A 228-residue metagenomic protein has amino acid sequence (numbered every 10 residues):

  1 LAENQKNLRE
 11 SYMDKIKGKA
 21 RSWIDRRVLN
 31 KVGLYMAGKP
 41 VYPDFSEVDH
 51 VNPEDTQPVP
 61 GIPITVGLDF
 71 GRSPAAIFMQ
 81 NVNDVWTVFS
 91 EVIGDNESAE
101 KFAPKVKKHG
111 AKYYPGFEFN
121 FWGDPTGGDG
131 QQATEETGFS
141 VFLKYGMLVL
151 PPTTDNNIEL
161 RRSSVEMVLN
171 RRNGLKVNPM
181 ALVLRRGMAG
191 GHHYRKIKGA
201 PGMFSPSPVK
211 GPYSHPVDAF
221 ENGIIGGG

Functional and structural regions predicted by a protein language model:
L1, N30-V32, Q80, S90-V92: Short, structured patches in soluble enzyme cores that scaffold and shape functional sites
A2-L68: ATPase catalytic-site recognition across NTP-hydrolyzing enzymes
N52-D55, P63-V66, A76, K107-G110 (+1 more regions): Generic recognition of flexible, low-complexity loop/linker segments
I64, P74, F119, V217: Residue-level detector of short, conserved catalytic/binding motifs and their immediate flanks
P74-Q80, E221: Short beta-strand scaffold segments in enzyme catalytic cores
V82-V209, G228: Mg2+-dependent endonuclease catalytic cores in nucleic-acid-processing enzymes, primarily RNase H-like
P208-G228: Acidic, Mg2+-coordinating catalytic module of metal-dependent nucleases/exonucleases that use a two-metal-ion mechanism
